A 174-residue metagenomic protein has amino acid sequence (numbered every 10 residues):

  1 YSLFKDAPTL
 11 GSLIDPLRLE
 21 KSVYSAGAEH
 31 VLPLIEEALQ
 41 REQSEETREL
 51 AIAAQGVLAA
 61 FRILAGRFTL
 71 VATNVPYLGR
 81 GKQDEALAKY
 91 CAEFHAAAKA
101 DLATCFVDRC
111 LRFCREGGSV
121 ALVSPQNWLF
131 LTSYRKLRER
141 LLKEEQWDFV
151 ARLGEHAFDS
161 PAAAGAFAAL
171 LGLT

Functional and structural regions predicted by a protein language model:
Y1-L70: Class I S-adenosyl-L-methionine-dependent methyltransferase module
R62-T174: Signature of N6-adenine DNA methyltransferases within the class I
